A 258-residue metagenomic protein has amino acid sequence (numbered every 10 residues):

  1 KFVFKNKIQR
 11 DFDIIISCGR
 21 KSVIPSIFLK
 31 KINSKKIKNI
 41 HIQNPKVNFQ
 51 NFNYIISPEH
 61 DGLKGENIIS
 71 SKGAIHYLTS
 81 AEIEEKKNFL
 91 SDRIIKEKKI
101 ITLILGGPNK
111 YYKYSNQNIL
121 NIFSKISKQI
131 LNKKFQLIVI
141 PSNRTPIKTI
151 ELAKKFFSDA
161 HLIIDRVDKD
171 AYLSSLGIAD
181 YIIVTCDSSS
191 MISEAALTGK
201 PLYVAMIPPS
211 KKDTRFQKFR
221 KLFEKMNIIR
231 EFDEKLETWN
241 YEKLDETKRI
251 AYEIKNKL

Functional and structural regions predicted by a protein language model:
K1-H76, I83: Active-site and donor-binding regions of nucleotide-sugar-utilizing enzymes
Q43-V47, H60-G62, A74-H76, I163-K169 (+2 more regions): Short, acidic/turn-prone active-site loops that include or flank metal/cofactor- and phosphate-binding residues
N48-F49, L63-G65, Y111-Y112, T145-E151 (+1 more regions): Short, charged/polar "capping" segments at the starts of alpha-helices and the immediately preceding loops
F49-S115, K235-L244: A nucleotide-sugar donor-handling region in carbohydrate enzymes
P108-I140: Conserved catalytic-core segment of nucleotide-activated headgroup transferases in glycan assembly
K134-D168: Catalytic donor nucleotide-activated moiety binding site of glycosyltransferases and closely related
Y172-D213: A donor-sugar binding/catalytic signature common to diverse glycosyltransferases and related nucleotide-sugar
R220-L258: Leloir-type glycosyltransferase catalytic cores
